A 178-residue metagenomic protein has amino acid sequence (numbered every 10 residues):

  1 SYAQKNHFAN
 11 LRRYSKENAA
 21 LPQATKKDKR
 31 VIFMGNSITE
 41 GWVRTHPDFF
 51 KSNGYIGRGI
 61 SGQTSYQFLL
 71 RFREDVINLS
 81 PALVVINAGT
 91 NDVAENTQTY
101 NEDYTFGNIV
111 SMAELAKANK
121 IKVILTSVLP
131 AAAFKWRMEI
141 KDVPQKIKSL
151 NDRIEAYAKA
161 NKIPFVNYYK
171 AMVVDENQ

Functional and structural regions predicted by a protein language model:
Y2-A82: Serine-esterase "nucleophile elbow" of acetyl-processing enzymes
M34-N36, I86, V166: Active-site flanking residues adjacent to catalytic metal/cofactor-binding acidic residues
S37-G41, S61-S65, T90-A94, L129-F134 (+1 more regions): Solvent-exposed loop/turn segments at secondary-structure junctions within structured extracellular/periplasmic domains
G57-I60, T90-D103, R137-V143: Surface-exposed cleft-lining segments at the edges of enzyme active sites
V85-G89, F106-A113, K117-T126: Conserved, well-ordered alpha-helix/loop/beta-strand core segments that scaffold catalytic motifs
N101-V110, P144-L150: Charged helix-capping and loop-helix junction motifs
L129-Q178: Catalytic His-Asp segment of secreted/periplasmic serine-dependent ester chemistry enzymes
